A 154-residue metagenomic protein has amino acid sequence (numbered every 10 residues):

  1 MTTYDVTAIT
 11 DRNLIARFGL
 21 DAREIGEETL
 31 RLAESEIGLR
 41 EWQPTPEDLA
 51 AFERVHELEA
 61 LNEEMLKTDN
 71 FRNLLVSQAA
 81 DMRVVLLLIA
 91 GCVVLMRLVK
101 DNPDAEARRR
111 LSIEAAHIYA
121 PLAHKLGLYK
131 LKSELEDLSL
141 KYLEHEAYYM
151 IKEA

Functional and structural regions predicted by a protein language model:
M1-A51, A60: A composition-biased, non-transmembrane "mature-region" signal
E47-A154: Active-site helical microenvironments for divalent-metal-assisted chemistry
